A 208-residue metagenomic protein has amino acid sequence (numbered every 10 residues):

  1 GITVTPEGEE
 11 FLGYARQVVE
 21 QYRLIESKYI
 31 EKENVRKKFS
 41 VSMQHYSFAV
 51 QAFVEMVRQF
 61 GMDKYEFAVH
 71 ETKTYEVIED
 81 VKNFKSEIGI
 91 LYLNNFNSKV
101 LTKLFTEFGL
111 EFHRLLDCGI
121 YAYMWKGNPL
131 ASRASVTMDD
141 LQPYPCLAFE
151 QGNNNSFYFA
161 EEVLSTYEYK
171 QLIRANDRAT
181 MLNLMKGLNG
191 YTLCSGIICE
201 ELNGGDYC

Functional and structural regions predicted by a protein language model:
T3-E33: Alpha-helical "hinge/linker" immediately C-terminal to small N-terminal DNA-binding modules
E26, I30-F39, D139-P143: Immediate post-signal peptide segment of exported/extracytoplasmic ligand-binding proteins
R36-K99: Central regulatory/effector-binding core of bacterial HTH transcription factors
A49-A52, S98, M138, Q142-Y167: Secondary-structure junction motif
E66-H70, H113, L172-R174: General small-molecule cofactor/ligand-binding pocket signal
I78, K82, F112, M138 (+1 more regions): Short hydrophobic/charged patches on amphipathic alpha-helices used for structural packing and interfaces
K82-E87, Q151-Y207: Hydrophobic hinge/microswitch elements
L104-C146: Flexible hinge/capping segments at coil-to-helix
